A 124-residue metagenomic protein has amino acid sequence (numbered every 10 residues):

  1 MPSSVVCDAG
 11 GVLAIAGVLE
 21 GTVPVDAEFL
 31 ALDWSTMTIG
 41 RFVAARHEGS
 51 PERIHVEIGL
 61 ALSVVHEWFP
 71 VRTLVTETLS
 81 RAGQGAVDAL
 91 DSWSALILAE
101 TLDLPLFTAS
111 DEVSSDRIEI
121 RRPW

Functional and structural regions predicted by a protein language model:
M1-S35, R46-H55: Short, well-structured N-terminal submotif of metal-dependent ribonuclease cores
P2, L32, L96-W124: Acidic, PIN/NYN-like endoribonuclease modules and their adjacent C-terminal/linker elements
V5, A27-L30, S63-V64, W68 (+1 more regions): Short loop->beta-strand "edge-of-pocket" segments that line small-molecule binding or catalytic clefts across diverse
G11-V12, S35, L74, S94-A95 (+1 more regions): Alpha-helix capping/helix-boundary segments
A14-A16, F42, D116-R117: Residues that scaffold the ATP/ADP-binding catalytic core of kinase and kinase-like folds
I39, L60-L62: His/Asp/Glu-enriched, well-ordered alpha-helical/loop segment that forms or immediately abuts the divalent-metal
R41-A45, E100: Short glycine/serine- and small hydrophobic-enriched flexible loop segments
E67-A109: Active-site neighborhoods of divalent-metal-dependent phosphate/nucleic-acid chemistry enzymes
